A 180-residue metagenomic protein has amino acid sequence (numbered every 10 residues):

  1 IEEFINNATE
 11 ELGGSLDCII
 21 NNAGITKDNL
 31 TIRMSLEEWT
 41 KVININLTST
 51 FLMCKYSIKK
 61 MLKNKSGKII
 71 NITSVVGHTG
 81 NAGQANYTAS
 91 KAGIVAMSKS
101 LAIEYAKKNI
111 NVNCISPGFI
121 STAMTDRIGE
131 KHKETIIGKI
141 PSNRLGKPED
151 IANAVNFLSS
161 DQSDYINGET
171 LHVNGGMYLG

Functional and structural regions predicted by a protein language model:
I20, A106, N111, I166-G168 (+1 more regions): Short, small/polar-rich loop/turn modules that mediate ligand/substrate recognition or access, typified
L30-T31, E38-I43, T125, I136: Substrate-binding pocket helix/loop in short-chain dehydrogenase/reductase
C54, S90, S98: Active-site helix of classical SDR
K59, I103-K107, D164: Alpha-helical segment proximal to the catalytic Tyr-Lys
S74: Residue(s) in the substrate-gating loop at a strand-loop-helix junction that position the organic substrate next
T79-A82, N156, N167-G180: Short C-terminal tail/terminal secondary-structure segment of NAD(P)H-dependent dehydrogenase/reductase domains
I140-I151, Q162: A conserved structural motif in NAD(P)-dependent oxidoreductases
